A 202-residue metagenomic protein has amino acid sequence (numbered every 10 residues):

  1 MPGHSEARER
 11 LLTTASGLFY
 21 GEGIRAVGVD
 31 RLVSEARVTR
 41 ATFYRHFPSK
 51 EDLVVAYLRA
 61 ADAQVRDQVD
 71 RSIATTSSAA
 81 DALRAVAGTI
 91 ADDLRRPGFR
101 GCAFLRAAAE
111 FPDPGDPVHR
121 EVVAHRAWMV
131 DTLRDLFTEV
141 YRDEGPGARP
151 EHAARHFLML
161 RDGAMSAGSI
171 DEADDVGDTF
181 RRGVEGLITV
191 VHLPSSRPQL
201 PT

Functional and structural regions predicted by a protein language model:
M1, A127-E139, A167-T202: C-terminal peripheral helix-coil segments that are non-catalytic and often amphipathic
M1-E22, A26-V38, D52-V55: Basic, helix-initiating cap at the start of DNA-binding domains
T14-L18, D93, T132: Short amphipathic alpha-helical elements of helix-turn-helix/winged-helix folds
R37-F47: Short hydrophobic/aromatic patch on the recognition helix
V54-A61, Q68: Alpha-helical DNA-contacting segments of helix-turn-helix folds
A56, D70-R100, P146-G147, A154-F157: Hydrophobic alpha-helical connector segments
R66, D81, G115-Y141, H152-R155 (+2 more regions): Amphipathic alpha-helical packing segments from all-alpha helical-bundle domains
R96-R120: Amphipathic alpha-helical segments used for helix-helix packing
